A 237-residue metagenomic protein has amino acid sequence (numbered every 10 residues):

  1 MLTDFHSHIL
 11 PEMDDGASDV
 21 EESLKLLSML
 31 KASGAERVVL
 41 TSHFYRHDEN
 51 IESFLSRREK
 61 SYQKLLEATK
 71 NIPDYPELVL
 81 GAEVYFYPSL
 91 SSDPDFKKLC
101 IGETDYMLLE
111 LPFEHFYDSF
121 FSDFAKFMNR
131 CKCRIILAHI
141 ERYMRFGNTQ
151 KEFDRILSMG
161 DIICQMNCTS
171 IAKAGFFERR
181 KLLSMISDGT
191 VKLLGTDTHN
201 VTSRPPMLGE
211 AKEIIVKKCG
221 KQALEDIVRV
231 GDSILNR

Functional and structural regions predicted by a protein language model:
M1-D74: An N-terminally biased module of ancient metal coordination in phosphate/nucleic-acid-related enzymes
T3-F5, V39-T41, V79-A82, I136-A138 (+2 more regions): Active-site neighborhood of phospho(di)ester-bond hydrolases with catalytic His/Asp-centered motifs
K31, N129, L157, I186-S187: Non-catalytic positions within long, well-ordered alpha-helices that form the structural scaffold/packing of enzyme
Y45-D48, Y85-Y87, R142-F146, I171-A174 (+1 more regions): Active-site environment of divalent metal-dependent phosphoester hydrolases
E49-Q165: Extended substrate/RNA-proximal surfaces in nucleic-acid metabolism proteins
T190-P206: Short acidic/histidine-rich active-site segments
L208, K212-R237: Mid-to-C-terminal alpha-helical segments outside catalytic/metal-binding sites
